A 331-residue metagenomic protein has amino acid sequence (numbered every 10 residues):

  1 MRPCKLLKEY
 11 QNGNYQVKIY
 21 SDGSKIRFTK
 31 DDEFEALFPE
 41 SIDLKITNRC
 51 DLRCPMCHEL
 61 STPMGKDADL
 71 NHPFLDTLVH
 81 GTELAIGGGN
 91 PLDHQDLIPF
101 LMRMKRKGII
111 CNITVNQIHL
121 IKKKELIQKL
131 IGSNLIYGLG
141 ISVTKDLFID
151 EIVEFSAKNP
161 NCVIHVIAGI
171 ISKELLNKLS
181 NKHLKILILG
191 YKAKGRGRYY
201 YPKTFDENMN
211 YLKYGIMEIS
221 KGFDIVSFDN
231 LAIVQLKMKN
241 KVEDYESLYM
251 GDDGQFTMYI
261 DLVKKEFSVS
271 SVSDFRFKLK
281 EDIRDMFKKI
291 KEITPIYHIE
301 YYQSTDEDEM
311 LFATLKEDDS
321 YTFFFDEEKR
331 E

Functional and structural regions predicted by a protein language model:
M1-M64, K239-E331: N-terminal pre-core extensions flanking Radical SAM catalytic domains
S41, L60-A68, H80-H94, M104-K122 (+3 more regions): Core AdoMet radical
D51, D69-N71: N-terminal Skp1-binding subsegment of the F-box domain
F74-T77, K124-I131, L176-N177: Short amphipathic alpha-helix with an adjacent loop that forms part of the alpha/beta core around
F74-T77, P99-M102, R106, F267: Ankyrin repeat (ANK) tandem alpha-helical domains that serve as protein-protein interaction scaffolds, prominent
D96-R106, E125, K129, E151-E154 (+2 more regions): Alpha-helical scaffolding segments of alpha/beta enzyme cores, especially the outer helices of TIM-barrel or partial
N134-D285, D326: Radical SAM enzyme [4Fe-4S]-AdoMet core and its adjacent flexible, acidic and glycine-rich loops/tails across
